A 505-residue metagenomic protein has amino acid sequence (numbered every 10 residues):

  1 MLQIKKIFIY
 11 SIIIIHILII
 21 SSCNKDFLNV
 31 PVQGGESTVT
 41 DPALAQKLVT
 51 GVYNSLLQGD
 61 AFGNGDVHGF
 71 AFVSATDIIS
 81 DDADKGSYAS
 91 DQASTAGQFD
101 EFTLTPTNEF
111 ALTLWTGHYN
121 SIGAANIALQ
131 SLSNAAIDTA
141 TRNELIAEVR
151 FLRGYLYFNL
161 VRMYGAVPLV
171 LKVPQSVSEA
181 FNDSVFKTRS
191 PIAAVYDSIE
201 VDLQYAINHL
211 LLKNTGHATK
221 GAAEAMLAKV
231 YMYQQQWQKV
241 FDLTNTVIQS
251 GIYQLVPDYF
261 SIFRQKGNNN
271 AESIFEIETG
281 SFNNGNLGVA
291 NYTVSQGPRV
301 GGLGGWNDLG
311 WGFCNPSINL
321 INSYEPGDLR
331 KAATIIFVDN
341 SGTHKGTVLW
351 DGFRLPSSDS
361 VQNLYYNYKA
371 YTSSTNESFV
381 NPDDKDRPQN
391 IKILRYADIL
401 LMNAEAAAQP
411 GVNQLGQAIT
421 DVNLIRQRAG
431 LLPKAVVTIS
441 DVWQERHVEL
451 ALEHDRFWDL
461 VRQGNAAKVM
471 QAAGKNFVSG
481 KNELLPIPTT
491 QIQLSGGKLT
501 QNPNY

Functional and structural regions predicted by a protein language model:
M1-Q33: Bacterial Sec-dependent N-terminal signal peptides
S22-C23, T38, A45, I78-I79 (+10 more regions): Long, intrinsically disordered, low-complexity segments
C23-S74, T244, L320, Q493-Y505: Membrane-proximal, proline-rich intrinsically disordered regions
P42, Q46, T50, N54-G59 (+6 more regions): Conserved, well-structured interaction surfaces
A89-T103, N322-R395: Flexible, polar/acidic helix-loop-strand segments at domain edges
W237, N413-L415: TPR-repeat structural position
